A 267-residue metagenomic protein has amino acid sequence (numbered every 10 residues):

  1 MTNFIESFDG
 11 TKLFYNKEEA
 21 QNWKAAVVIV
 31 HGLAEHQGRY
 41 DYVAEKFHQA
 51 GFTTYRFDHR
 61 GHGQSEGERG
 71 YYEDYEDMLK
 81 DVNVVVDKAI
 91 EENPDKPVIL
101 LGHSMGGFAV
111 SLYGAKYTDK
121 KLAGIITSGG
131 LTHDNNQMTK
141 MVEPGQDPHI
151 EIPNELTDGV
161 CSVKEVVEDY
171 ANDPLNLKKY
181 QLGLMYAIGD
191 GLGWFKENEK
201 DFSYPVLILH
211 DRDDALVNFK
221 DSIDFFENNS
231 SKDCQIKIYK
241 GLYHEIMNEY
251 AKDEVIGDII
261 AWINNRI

Functional and structural regions predicted by a protein language model:
M1-A20: N-terminal cap/lid segment of alpha/beta-hydrolase-fold proteins
K24, G32-E35: Active-site glycine-rich loops that stabilize anionic/oxyanionic intermediates across multiple enzyme folds
A34-H36, G63-N93: Catalytic nucleophile-loop/oxyanion-hole region of alpha/beta-hydrolase and closely related hydrolase-like folds
R39, A44-E68: Conserved alpha/beta-hydrolase
P97-L101, M105-A123, H133: Conserved hydrolase catalytic core segment
F202, I208-H210, D214: Short beta-strand/loop motif that positions the catalytic acidic residue of the alpha/beta-hydrolase fold
Y204, N218-E227: Short alpha-helix in the alpha/beta-hydrolase fold that links the catalytic acid
Q235-I267: Catalytic active-site module of serine/aspartate enzymes centered on a nucleophile-bearing elbow/loop
